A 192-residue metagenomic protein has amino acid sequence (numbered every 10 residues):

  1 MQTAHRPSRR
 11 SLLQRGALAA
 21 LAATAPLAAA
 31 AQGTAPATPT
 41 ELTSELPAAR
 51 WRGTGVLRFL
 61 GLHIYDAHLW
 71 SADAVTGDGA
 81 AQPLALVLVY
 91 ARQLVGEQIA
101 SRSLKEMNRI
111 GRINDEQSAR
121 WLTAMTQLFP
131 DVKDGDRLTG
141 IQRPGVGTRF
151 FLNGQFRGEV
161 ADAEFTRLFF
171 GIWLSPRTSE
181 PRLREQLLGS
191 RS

Functional and structural regions predicted by a protein language model:
Q2, A31-S192: Terminal leader/tail segments of proteins
Q2-A20: N-terminal secretory signal peptides and thylakoid transit peptides that target proteins across membranes
A20-L21, R191: Residue-level detector of secondary-structure transition/capping positions
A25-P26: N-terminal signal peptide c-region/cleavage motif recognized by signal peptidases
